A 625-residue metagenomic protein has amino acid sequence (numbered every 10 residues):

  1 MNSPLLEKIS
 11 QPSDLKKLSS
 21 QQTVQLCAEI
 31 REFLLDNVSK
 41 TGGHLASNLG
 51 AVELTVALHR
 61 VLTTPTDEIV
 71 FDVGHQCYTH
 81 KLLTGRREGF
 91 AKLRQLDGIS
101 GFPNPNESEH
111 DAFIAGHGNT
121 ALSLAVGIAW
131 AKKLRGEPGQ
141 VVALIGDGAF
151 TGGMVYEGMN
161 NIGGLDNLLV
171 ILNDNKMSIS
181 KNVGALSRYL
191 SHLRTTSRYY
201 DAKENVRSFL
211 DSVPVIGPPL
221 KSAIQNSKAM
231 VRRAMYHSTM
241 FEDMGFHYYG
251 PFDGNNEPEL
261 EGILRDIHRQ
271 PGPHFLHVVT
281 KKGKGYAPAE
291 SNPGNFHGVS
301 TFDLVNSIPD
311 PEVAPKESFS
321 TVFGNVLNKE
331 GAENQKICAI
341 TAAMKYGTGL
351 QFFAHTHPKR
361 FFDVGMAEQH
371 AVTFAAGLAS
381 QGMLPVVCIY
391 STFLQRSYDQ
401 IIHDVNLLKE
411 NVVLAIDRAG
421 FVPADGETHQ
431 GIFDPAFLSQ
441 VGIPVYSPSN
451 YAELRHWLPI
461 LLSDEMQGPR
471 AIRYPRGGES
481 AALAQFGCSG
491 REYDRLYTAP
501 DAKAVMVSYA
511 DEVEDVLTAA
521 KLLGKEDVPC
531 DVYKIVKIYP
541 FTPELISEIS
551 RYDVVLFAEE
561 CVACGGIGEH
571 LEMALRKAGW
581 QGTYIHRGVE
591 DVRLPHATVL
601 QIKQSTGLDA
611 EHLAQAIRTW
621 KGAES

Functional and structural regions predicted by a protein language model:
M1-L83, E242, F246-Y248, D253-E257 (+2 more regions): N-terminal amphipathic, basic-rich helices that act as targeting or association modules
S19, D147, N450: Short, conserved phosphate/pyrophosphate- and ester-handling motifs at nucleotide-, phospho-/glycolipid
F33, A57, N306-S307, V313 (+1 more regions): Nucleotide/pyrophosphate-binding catalytic subdomain
H44-L165, K336-I337, T341-A342, L350-Q351: Cofactor-binding active-site loop characterized by glycine-rich and histidine/acidic residues
K92-L124, L134-P138, G164-N295, P309-H355 (+8 more regions): Thiamine diphosphate
V141, I145-G158, G349, F361 (+3 more regions): Extended, hydrophobic alpha-helical segments in both membrane/secreted and soluble proteins
H297-N306: Surface-exposed loop/turn segments flanking beta-strands in extracellular/periplasmic regions
S447-E465: Conserved glycine-bearing catalytic or ligand-binding loops at nucleotide- and phosphate-handling centers of large
